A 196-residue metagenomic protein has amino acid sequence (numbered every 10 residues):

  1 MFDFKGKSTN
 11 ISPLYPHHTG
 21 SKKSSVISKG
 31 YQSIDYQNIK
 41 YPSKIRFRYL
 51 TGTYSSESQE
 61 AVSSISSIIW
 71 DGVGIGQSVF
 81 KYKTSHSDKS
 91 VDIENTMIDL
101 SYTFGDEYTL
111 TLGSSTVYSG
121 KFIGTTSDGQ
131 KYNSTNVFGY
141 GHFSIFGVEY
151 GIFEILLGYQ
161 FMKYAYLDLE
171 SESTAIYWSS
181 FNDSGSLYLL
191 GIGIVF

Functional and structural regions predicted by a protein language model:
M1-K89, T96, I123: Short glycine/proline- and aromatic-enriched beta-strand/turn motifs that initiate or cap beta-hairpins
L14, G30, D35, K40 (+10 more regions): Intrinsically disordered, low-complexity N-terminal regions enriched in serine/proline/glycine with scattered basic
S43, E57-I69, S90-I98, N133-S144 (+2 more regions): Residues that define the transmembrane beta-barrel architecture of outer-membrane proteins
F47, S64-D71, I98-D106, S114-T116 (+3 more regions): Residues on the lipid-exposed face of transmembrane beta-strands in outer-membrane beta-barrel proteins
Y49-S55, Q77-K83, D106, S114-F122 (+3 more regions): Transmembrane beta-strands of outer-membrane beta-barrel pores
S55-V62, K81-I93, G120-N136, A165-I176: Outer-membrane beta-barrel translocator domains and adjoining extracellular loop/strand segments of Gram-negative
H142-F196: Predominantly the C-terminal beta-signal and adjacent terminal strand-loop region of outer-membrane beta-barrel
